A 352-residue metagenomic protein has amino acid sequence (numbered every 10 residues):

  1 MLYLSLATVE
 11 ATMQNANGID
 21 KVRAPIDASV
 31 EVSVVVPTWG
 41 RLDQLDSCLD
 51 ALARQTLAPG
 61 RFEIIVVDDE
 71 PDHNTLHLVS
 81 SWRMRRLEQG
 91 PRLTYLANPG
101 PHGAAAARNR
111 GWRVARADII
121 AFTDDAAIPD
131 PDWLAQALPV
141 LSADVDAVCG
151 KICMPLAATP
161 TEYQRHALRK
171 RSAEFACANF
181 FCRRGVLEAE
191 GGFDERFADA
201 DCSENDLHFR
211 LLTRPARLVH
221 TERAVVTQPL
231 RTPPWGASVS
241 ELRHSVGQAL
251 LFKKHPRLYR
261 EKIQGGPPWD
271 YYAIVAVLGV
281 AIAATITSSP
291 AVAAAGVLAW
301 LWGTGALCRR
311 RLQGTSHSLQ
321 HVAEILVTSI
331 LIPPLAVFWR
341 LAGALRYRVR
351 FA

Functional and structural regions predicted by a protein language model:
L2-R54: N-proximal low-complexity "stem/linker" segments adjacent to membrane-targeting elements
V30-S33, E63, D206: Cell-envelope/extracellular polymer assembly enzymes that use nucleotide-activated donors
D50-A97: Acidic donor-binding segment of Leloir-type glycosyltransferases
Y95-A115, E174, A178: Glycine-rich, basic loop-to-helix element that forms the pyrophosphate-binding segment of sugar-nucleotide handling
I120: Short aromatic/hydrophobic "clamp" motif used to bind/position activated sugar donors
I128-P160, P229: Conserved donor NDP-sugar-binding/catalytic core segment of glycosyltransferases
M154, H166-G185, A198-A200, D206 (+3 more regions): A recurrent flexible, glycine/aromatic-enriched loop bordering the glycosyltransferase active site that acts as
D194, D199, N205-E261: Catalytic donor/gating beta->alpha subdomain of glycosyltransferases that bind UDP-sugars
